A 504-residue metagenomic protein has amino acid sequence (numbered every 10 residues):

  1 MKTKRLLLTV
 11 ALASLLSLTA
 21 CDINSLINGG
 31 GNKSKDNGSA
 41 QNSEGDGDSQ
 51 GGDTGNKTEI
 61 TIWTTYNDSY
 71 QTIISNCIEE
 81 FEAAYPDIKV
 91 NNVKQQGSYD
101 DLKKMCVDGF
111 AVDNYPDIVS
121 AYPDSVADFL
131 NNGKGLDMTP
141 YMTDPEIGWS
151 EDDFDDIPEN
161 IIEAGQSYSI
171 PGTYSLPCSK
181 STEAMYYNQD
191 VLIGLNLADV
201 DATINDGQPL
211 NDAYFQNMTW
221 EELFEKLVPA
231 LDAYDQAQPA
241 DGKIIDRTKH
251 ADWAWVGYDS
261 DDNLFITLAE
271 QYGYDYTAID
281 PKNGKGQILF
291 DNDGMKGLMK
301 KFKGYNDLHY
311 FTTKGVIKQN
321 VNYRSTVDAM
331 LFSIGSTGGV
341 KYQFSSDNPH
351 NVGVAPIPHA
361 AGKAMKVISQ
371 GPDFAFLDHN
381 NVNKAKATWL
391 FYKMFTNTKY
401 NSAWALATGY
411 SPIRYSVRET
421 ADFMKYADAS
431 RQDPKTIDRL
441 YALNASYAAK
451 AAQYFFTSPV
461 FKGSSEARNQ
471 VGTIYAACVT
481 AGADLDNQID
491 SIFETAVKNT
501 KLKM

Functional and structural regions predicted by a protein language model:
N56-N67, I88-V93, I118: Short, well-ordered beta-strand elements
E80-I157, I193-N196, V200, N322-F332 (+1 more regions): Extracytoplasmic "Venus flytrap"/periplasmic binding protein-like
K89-N91, V112, P171, S345-V417: Extracytoplasmic/periplasmic substrate-recognition and gating elements
K103, P123-A184, I193, D241-T248 (+2 more regions): Hinge/lid segment of periplasmic solute-binding proteins
T139-D156, D199-Q216, I245-T248, A254-W255 (+3 more regions): Short, solvent-exposed loop/beta-turn-alpha elements that line the ligand-binding surface or hinge of extracytoplasmic
A164-S179, E183-M185, I193, Y214-G284 (+1 more regions): Extracytoplasmic/periplasmic solute-binding protein
F224-D232, I266-Y272, A278-V316, I357: Glycine-centered hinge/linker elements that transmit conformational signals in sensory and ligand-binding systems
I368, P434-T500: C-terminal capping/gating helix-and-loop segments adjacent to ligand/active sites or protein-protein/ligand interfaces
